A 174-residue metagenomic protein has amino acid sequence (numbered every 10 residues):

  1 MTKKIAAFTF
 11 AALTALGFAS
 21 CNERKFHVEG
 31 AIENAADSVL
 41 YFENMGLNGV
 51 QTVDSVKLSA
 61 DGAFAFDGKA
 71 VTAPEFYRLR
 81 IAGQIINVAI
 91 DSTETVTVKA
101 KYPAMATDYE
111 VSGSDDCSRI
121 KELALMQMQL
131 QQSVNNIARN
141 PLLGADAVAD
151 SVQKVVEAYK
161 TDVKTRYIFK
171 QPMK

Functional and structural regions predicted by a protein language model:
M1-F8: Bacterial N-terminal signal peptides that target proteins for export
A12-L13: Repetitive helical segments and hydrophobic/amphipathic motifs
L16-S20: C-terminal motif of bacterial Sec signal peptides marking the signal peptidase cleavage site
C21-Y167: A non-transmembrane, solvent-exposed segment enriched in polar/low-complexity residues
P172-K174: Amphipathic alpha-helical repeat scaffolds of TPR domains
